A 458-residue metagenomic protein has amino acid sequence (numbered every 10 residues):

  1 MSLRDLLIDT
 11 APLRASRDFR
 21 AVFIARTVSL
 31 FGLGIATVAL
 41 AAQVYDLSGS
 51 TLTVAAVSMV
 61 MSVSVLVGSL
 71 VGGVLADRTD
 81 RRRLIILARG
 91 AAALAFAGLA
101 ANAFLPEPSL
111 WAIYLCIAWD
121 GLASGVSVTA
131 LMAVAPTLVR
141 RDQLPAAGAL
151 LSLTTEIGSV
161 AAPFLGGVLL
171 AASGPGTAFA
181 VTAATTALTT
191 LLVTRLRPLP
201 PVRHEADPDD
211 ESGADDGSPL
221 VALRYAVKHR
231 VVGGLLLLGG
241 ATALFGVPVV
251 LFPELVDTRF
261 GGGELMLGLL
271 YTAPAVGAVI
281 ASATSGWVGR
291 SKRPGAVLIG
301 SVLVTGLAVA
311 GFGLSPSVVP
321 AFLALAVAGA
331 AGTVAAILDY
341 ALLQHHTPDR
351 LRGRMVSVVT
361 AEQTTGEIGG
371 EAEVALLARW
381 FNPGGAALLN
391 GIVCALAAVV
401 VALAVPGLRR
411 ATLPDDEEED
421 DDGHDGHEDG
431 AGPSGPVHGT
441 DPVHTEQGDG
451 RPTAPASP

Functional and structural regions predicted by a protein language model:
M1-H438, T445-G448, T453-P458: Alpha-helical transmembrane-bundle signature of multi-pass membrane transport and export proteins
